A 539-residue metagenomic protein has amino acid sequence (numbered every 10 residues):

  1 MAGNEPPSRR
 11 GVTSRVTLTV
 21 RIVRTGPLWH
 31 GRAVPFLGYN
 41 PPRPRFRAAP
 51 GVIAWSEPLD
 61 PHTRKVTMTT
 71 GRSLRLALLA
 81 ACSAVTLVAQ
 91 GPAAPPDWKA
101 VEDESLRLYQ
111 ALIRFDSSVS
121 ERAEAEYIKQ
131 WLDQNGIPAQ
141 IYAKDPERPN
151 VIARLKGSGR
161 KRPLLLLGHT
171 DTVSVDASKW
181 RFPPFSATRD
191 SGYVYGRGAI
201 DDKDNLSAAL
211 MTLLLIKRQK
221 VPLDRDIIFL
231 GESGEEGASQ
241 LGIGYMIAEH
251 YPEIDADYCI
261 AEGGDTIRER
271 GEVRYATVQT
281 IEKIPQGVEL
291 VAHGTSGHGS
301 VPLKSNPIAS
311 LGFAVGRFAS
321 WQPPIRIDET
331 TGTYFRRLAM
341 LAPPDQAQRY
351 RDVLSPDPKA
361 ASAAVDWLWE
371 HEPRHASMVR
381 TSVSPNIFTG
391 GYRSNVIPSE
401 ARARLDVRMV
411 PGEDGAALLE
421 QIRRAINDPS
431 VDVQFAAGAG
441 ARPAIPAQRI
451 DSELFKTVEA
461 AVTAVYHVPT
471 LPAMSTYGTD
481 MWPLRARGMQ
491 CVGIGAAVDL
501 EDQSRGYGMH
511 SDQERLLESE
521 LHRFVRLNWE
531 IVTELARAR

Functional and structural regions predicted by a protein language model:
F36-Y39, F46: Aromatic (phenylalanine/tyrosine) cluster motif
V66-L78: Bacterial N-terminal signal peptides that target proteins for export
A77-T86: Bacterial N-terminal signal peptides
A89-A93, G264-R274, V278-R523, W529-R539: Metal-dependent amide/peptide-bond hydrolase catalytic core, centered on the "pita-bread" metallohydrolase fold
G91-A199, L206, I216-R225, L405: Acidic/His- and Gly-rich active-site-bordering loop/insert found across diverse amide/peptide-bond hydrolases
Y193-V194, I200-T277: Acidic/histidine-rich catalytic neighborhood of metal-dependent amide-processing enzymes
